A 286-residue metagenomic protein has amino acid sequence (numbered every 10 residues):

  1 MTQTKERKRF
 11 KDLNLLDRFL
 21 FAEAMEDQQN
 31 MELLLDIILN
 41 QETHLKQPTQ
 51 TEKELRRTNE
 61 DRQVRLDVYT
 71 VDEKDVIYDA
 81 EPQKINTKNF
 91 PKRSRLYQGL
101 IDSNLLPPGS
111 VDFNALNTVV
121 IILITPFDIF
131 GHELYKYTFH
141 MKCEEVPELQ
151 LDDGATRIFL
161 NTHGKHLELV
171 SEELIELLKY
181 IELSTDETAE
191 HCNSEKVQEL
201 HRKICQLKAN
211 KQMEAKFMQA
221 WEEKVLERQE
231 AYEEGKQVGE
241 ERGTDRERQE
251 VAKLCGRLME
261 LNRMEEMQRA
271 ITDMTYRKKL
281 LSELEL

Functional and structural regions predicted by a protein language model:
M1-L286: Elongated, amphipathic alpha-helical interaction scaffolds
